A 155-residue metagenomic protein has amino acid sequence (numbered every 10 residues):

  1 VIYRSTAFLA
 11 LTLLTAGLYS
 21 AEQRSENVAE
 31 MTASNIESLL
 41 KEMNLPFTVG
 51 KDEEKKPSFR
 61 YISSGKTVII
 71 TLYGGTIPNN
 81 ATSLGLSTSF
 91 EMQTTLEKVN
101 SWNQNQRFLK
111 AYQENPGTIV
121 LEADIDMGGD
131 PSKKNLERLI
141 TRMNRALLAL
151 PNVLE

Functional and structural regions predicted by a protein language model:
V1-S5: Positively charged n-region of N-terminal signal peptides that target proteins for export
T6-A16: Bacterial N-terminal signal peptides
G17-E22: Sec/Tat signal peptide C-region and signal peptidase I cleavage site
R24-N27, A81-E122: Short, internal acidic amphipathic alpha-helical interface segments that mediate docking to partner proteins
R24-P78: N-terminal secretory signal peptides
N27-S34, Q93, D130-E137, T141: Soluble non-cytosolic domains of exported or imported proteins
K41-L45, L148-E155: Sec-exported extracytoplasmic/periplasmic mature domains
F108-P151: A short, solvent-exposed beta-edge/loop patch
